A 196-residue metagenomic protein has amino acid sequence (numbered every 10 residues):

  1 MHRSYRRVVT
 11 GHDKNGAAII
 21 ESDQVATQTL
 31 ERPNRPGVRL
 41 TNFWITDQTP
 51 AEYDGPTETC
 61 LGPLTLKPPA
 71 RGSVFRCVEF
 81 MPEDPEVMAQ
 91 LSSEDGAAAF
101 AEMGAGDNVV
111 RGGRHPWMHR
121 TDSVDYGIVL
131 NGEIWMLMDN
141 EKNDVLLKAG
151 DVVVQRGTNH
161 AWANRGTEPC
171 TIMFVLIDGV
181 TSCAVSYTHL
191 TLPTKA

Functional and structural regions predicted by a protein language model:
M1-C60: N-terminal leader/capping segments at the start of a protein or of a new domain
A26-T27, K142-D144, A161: A short acidic/small-residue loop/turn micro-motif
S73, G157-G179: Ligand-binding loop in jelly-roll beta-barrel domains
R76-T121, G157: Conserved short histidine dyad/triad with adjacent acidic residue
H115, H119-T121, G127-K148: A short beta-strand-loop-beta hairpin characteristic of the jelly-roll/cupin
L147-H160: Conserved metal-binding segment of the jelly-roll/cupin
Y187-T194: Conserved small/polar residues in nucleotide/adenosyl-binding loops
